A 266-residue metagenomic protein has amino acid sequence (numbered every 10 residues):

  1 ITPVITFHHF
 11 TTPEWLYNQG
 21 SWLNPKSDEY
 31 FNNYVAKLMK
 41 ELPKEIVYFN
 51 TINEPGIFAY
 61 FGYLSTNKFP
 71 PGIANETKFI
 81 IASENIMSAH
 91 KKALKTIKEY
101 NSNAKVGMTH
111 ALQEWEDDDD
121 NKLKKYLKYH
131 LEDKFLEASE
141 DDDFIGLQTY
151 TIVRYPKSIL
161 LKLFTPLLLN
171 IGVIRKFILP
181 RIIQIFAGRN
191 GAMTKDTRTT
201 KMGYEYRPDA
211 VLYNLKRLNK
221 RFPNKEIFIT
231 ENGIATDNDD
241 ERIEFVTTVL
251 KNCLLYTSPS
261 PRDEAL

Functional and structural regions predicted by a protein language model:
I1-A93, S102-E116: Substrate-binding cleft and catalytic face of glycoside hydrolase catalytic domains, especially the flexible beta-alpha
I1-P3, E41-I46, A89-A104, E137-D143 (+2 more regions): A structural motif corresponding to the C-terminal end of an alpha-helix and its immediate exit/capping segment
S21-D28, D119, N238-K251: Short, electropositive alpha-helical surface patch
Y34, L38, I86-A89, A93 (+5 more regions): A general structural detector for well-ordered alpha-helical segments in enzyme core domains, enriched
E54, A111, T149-Y150, L266: Flexible loop residues that form catalytic and substrate-binding hotspots at small-molecule/glycan-binding clefts
E76, M87, S139-D239, L250-L254: Glycoside hydrolase catalytic-domain groove-lining segments
M108-D141: Substrate-binding cleft/loops of secretory-pathway carbohydrate-active enzymes
Y256-A265: Conserved small/polar residues in nucleotide/adenosyl-binding loops
